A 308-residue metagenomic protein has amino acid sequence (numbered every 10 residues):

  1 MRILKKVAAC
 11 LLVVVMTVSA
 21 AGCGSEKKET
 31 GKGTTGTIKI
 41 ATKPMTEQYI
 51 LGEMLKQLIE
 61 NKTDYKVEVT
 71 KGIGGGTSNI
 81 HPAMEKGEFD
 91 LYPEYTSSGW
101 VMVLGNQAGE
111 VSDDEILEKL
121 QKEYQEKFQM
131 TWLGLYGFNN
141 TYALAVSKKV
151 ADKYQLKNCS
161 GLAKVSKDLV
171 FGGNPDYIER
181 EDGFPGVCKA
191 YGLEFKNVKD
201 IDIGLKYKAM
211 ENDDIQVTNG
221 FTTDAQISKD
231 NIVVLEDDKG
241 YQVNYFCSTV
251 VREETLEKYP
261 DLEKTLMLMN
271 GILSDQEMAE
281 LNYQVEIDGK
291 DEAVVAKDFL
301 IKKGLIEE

Functional and structural regions predicted by a protein language model:
V18-G22: C-terminal motif of bacterial Sec signal peptides marking the signal peptidase cleavage site
G24-E26: Bacterial signal peptide processing site
K32-E47, Y65-G72, K167-G173: Short, well-ordered beta-strand elements
T46, V69-P82, G99, P175 (+1 more regions): Short helix-initiation/N-cap motifs at beta->coil->alpha
T46-K66, F89, P185-C188: Short, polar/charged alpha-helical segment
D90, K167-D238: Ligand-binding pocket segment of bilobal, Venus flytrap-like solute-binding proteins
V103-D114, E118-L133, D214, Q226-G240: Ligand-binding "clamshell"
D114-V170, E253, G271-D275: A conserved helix-loop-strand patch within extracytoplasmic ligand-binding domains of the periplasmic binding
